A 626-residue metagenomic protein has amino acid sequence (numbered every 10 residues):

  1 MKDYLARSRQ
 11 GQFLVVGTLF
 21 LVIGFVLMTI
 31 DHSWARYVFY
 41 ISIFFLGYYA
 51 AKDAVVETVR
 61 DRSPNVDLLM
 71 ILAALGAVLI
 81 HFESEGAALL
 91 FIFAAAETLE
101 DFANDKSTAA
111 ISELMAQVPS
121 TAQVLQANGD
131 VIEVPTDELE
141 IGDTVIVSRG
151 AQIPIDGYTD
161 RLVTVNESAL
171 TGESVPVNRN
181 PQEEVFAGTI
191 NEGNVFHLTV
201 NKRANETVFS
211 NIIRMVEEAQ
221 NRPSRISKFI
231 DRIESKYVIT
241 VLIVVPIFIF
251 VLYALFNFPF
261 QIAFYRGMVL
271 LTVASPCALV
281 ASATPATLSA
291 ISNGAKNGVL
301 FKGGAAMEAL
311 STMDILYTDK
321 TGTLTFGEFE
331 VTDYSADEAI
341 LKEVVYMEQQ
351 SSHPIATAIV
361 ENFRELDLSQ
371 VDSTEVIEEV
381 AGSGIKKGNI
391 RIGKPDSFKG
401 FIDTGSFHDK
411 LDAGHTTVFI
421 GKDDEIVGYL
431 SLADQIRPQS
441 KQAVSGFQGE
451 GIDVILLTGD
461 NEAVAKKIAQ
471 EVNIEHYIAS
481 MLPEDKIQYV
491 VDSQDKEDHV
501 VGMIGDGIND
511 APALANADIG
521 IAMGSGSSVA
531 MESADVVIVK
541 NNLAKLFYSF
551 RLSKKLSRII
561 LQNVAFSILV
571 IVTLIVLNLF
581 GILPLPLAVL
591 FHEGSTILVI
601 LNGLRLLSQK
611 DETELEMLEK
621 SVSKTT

Functional and structural regions predicted by a protein language model:
M1-R7, V22-L27, D53-E57, D510 (+1 more regions): Membrane-embedded alpha-helical bundles of multi-pass transporters
M1-V56, I226-S227: Structural motif at membrane-water interfaces of alpha-helical integral membrane proteins
T18, K228-F260, R266-L279, T284 (+2 more regions): Bilayer-spanning, highly hydrophobic alpha-helical transmembrane segments
F39-P119, T144, E173-I262, L556: Actuator/coupling domain of P-type ATPases
T58-S63, F102-S112, P285-G304, L606-E619: Juxtamembrane helix-loop transition segments at the membrane interface in multi-pass membrane proteins
E113-L198, K202-R203, A305-Q349: Conserved cytosolic catalytic loops of P-type ATPases
A336-E450, H476, S480: P-type ATPase nucleotide-binding
Y429-Q562: Conserved ATP-binding TGD loop and adjacent catalytic N/P-domain core of P-type ATPases
